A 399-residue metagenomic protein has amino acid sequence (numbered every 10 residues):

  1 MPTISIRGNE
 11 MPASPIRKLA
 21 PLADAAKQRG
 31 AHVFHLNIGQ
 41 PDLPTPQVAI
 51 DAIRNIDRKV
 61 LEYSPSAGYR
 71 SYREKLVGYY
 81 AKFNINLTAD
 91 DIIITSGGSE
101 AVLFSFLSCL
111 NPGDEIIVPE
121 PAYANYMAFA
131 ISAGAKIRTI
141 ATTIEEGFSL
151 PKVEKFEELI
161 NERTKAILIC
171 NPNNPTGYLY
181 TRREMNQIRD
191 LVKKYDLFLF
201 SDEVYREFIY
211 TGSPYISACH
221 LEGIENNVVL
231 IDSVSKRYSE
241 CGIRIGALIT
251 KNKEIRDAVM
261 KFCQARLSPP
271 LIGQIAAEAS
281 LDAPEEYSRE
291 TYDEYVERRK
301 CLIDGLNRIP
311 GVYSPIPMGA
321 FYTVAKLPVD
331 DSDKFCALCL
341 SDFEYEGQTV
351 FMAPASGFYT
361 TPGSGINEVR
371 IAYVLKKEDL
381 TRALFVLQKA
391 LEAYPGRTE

Functional and structural regions predicted by a protein language model:
P2-I4, G8-S14, L19-F34, I38-I56 (+1 more regions): PLP-dependent class I/II
K59: Basic nucleic-acid-binding alpha-helical/helix-turn surface characteristic of O6-alkylguanine DNA
Y63-S96: Conserved N-terminal alpha-helix of the aminotransferase class I/II PLP-enzyme fold
